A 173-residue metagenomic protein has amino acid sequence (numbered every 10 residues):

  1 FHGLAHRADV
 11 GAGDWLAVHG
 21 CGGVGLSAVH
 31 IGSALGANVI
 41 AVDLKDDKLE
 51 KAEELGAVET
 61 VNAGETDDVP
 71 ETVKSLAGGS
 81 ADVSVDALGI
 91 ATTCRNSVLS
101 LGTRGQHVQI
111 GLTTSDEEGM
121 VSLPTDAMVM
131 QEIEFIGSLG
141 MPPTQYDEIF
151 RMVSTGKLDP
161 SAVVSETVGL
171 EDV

Functional and structural regions predicted by a protein language model:
F1-T66, E71: Mid-domain Rossmann-like dinucleotide-binding core that forms the NAD(H)/NADP(H) cofactor-binding site
V29, L49, C94-V98, T125: Generic hydrophobic/aromatic pocket-lining and core-packing "Φ" positions
A37, G105-Q106: Glycine-centered, small-residue-biased loops immediately flanking beta-strands in adenine/cofactor-binding cores
E59-G64, S165-D172: Short acidic-hydrophobic, aromatic-tinged amphipathic segments that line or gate anion-handling sites
P70, K74, G78, D116-E166: C-terminal substrate-binding/catalytic core of Rossmann-like NAD(P)-dependent dehydrogenases/reductases
V85: N-terminal Rossmann-like NAD(P) cofactor-binding module of classical short-chain dehydrogenase/reductase
L101-T103: Helix-to-beta-strand junctions that scaffold the AdoMet/dcAdoMet cofactor pocket in Class I SAM-dependent enzymes
I110-G111: Acidic carboxylate diad motif detector
